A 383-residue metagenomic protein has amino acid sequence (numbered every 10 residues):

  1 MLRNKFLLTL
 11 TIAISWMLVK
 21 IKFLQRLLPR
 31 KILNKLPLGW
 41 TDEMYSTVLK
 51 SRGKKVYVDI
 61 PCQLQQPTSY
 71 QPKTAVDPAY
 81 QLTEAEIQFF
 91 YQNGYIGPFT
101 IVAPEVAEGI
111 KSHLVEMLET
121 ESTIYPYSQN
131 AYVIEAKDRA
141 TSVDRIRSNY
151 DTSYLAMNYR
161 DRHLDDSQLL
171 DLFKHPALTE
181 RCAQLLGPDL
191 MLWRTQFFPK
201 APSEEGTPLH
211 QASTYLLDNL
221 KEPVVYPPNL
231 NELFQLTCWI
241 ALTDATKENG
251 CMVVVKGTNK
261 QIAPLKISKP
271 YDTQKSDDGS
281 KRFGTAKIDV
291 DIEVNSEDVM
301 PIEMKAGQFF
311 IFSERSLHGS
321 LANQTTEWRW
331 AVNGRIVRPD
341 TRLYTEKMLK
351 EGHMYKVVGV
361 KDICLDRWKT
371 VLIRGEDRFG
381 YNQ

Functional and structural regions predicted by a protein language model:
L2-L18, Y57-A75, T120, P264-D272 (+3 more regions): Non-heme Fe(II)/2-oxoglutarate
L2-Q92, F99-K221, G359: Non-heme Fe(II)-dependent double-stranded beta-helix
D165-D171, V225-Y226, I288-M300, G319-L321: Active-site rim elements
L185, D218-K247, E303-A306, I311 (+1 more regions): Short, conserved beta-strand element in jelly-roll/cupin
T195-F197, P202, A241, G257 (+1 more regions): Short, well-ordered beta-to-alpha junction loops that form the rim of enzyme active sites and present histidine/acidic
Q196, Q211-S213, L236-D244, K256: Short, structured patches in soluble enzyme cores that scaffold and shape functional sites
E204-Q211, D218-K221, E248-G257, A263-I267 (+1 more regions): A short secondary-structure junction signal
E232-Q235, A245-L317: Double-stranded beta-helix
